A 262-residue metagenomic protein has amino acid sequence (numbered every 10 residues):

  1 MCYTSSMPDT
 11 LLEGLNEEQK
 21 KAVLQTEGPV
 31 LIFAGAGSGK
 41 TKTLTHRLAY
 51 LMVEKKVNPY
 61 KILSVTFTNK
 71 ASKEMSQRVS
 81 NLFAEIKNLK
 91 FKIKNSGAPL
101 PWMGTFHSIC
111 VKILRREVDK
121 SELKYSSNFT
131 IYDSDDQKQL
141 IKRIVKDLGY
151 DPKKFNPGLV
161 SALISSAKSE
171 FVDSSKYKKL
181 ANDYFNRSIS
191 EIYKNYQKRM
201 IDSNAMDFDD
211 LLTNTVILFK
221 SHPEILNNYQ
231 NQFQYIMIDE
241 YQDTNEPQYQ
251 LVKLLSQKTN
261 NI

Functional and structural regions predicted by a protein language model:
C2-K124, I131, N227: P-loop NTPase Walker
E13-L24, G28-I32, L63-S64, A71-S72 (+3 more regions): Conserved helicase NTPase motor core
T26, G97-L100, K120-D210, F233: ATP-hydrolysis module of ASCE/P-loop NTPase motor domains, specifically the Walker B Asp-Glu catalytic pair
T43, E74, F155-L159, D210 (+1 more regions): Alpha-helix N-cap and coil->helix boundary residues
L48, C110, L114, A167-V172 (+1 more regions): Short alpha-helix boundary/capping elements
A49, S80, K142-K146, Q197 (+1 more regions): Amphipathic alpha-helical segments within well-ordered protein domains
